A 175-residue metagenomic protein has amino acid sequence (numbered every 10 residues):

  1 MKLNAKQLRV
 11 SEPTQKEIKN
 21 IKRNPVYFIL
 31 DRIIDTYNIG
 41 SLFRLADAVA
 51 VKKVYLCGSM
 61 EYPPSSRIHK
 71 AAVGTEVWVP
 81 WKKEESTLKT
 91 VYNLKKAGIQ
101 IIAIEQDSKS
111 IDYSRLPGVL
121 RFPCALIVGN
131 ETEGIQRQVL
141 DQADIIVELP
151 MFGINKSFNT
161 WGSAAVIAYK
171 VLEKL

Functional and structural regions predicted by a protein language model:
M1-L175: Post-transcriptional modification and biogenesis factors for structured RNAs of the translation apparatus
